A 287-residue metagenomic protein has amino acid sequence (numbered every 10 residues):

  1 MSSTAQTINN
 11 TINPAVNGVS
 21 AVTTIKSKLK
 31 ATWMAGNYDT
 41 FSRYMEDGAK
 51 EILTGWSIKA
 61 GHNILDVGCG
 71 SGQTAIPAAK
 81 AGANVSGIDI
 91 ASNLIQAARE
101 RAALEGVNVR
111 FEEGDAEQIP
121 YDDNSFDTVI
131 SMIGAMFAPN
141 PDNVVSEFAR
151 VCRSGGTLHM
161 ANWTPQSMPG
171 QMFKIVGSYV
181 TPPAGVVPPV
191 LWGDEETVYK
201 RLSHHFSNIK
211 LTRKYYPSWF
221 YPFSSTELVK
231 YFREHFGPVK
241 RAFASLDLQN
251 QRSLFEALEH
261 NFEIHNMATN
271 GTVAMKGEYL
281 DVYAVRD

Functional and structural regions predicted by a protein language model:
T7, I12-H62, Q73, A97 (+1 more regions): Conserved class I S-adenosyl-L-methionine
N63-Q118, N143: Class I SAM-dependent methyltransferase SAM/SAH-binding core
E117-T128: A short acidic, Gly/Pro-enriched loop at the edge of an enzyme's catalytic core that lines a small-molecule cofactor
D127-P141: A short SAM/SAH-binding and catalytic strip from SAM-dependent methyltransferases
D142-N143, A149, R153-F223, V239: Conserved catalytic/acceptor-binding region of the Class I
L191-D287: Conserved Class I S-adenosyl-L-methionine
